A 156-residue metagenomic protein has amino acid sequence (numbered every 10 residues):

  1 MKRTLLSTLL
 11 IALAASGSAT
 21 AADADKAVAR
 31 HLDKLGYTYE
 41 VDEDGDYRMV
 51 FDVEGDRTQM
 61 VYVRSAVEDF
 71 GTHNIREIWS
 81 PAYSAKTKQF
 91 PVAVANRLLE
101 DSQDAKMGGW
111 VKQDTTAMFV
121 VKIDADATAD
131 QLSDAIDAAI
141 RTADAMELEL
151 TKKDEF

Functional and structural regions predicted by a protein language model:
M1-T4: Positively charged n-region of N-terminal signal peptides that target proteins for export
S7-S16: Bacterial N-terminal signal peptides
A21, D25, K88-P91, A125-L132: Solvent-exposed, acidic/flexible segments
A21-G71: N-terminal secretory signal peptides
D25, A29-L32, V92-A95, S133-I136: Extracytoplasmic/secreted envelope proteins and their assembly/folding machinery, especially bacterial periplasmic
G36-Y39, F51, S102, A143-L150: Sec/Tat-exported extracytoplasmic proteins
N74-T116: Short, internal acidic amphipathic alpha-helical interface segments that mediate docking to partner proteins
M118-F156: C-terminal partner/receptor-binding element of secreted or periplasmic proteins
